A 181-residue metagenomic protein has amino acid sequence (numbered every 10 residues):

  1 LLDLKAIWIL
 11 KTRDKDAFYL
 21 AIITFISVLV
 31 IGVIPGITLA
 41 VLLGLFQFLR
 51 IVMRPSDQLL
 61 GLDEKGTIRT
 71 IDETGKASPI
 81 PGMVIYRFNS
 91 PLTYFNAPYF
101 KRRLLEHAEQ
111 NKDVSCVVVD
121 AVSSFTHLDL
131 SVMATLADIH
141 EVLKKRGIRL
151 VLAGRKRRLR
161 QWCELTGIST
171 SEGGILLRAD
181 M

Functional and structural regions predicted by a protein language model:
L2-T166: The feature marks cytosolic C-terminal regulatory regions of anion transporters and related permeases
S171-M181: Short acidic-hydrophobic, aromatic-tinged amphipathic segments that line or gate anion-handling sites
